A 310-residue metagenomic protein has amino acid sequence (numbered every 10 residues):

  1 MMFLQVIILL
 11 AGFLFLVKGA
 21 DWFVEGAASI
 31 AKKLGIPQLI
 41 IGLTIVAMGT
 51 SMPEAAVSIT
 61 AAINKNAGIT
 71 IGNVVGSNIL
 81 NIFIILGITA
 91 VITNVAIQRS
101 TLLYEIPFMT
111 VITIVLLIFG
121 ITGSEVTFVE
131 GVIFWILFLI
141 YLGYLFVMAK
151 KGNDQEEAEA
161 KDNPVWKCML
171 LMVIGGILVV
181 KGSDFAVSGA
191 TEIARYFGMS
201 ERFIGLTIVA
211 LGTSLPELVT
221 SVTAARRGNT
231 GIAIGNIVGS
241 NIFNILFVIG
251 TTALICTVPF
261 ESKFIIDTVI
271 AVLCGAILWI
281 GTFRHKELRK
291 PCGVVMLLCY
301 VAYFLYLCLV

Functional and structural regions predicted by a protein language model:
M1-V310: Hydrophobic alpha-helical segments, chiefly the membrane-spanning helices and signal/signal-anchor peptides
